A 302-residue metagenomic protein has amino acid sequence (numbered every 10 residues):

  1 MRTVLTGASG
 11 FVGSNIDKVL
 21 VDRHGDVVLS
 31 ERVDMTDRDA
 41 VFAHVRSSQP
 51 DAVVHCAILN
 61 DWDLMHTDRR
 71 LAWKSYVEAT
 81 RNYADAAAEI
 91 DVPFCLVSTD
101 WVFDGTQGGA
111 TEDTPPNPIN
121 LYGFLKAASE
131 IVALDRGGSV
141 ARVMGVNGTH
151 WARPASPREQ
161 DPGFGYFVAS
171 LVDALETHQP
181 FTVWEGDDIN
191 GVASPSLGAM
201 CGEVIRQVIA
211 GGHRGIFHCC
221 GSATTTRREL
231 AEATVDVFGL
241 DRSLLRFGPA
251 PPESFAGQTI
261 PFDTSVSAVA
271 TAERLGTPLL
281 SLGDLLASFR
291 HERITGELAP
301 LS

Functional and structural regions predicted by a protein language model:
M1-L20: N-terminal Rossmann NAD(P)H-binding glycine-rich loop of SDR-like oxidoreductase domains
M35-E78, A86, W101: NAD(P)H-binding glycine-rich loop region in Rossmannoid oxidoreductase-like domains and their noncatalytic homologs
R81-N117: Conserved Rossmann-fold NAD(P)-dependent oxidoreductase catalytic core, especially the SDR/UDP-sugar
N117-M144, A169: Active-site Tyr-X1-5-Lys
R136-A199: NAD(P)-dependent short-chain dehydrogenase/reductase
V183-V192, F217-T224, R274: Glycine-rich Rossmann NAD(P)(H)-binding loop
L197-G257, R290-S302: Mid/C-terminal beta-alpha module of Rossmann-like enzyme folds, strongest in SDR-family dehydrogenases/epimerases
S243-L244, T259-S302: C-terminal amphipathic/interface module of NAD(P)-dependent oxidoreductases and related NAD-binding regulators
